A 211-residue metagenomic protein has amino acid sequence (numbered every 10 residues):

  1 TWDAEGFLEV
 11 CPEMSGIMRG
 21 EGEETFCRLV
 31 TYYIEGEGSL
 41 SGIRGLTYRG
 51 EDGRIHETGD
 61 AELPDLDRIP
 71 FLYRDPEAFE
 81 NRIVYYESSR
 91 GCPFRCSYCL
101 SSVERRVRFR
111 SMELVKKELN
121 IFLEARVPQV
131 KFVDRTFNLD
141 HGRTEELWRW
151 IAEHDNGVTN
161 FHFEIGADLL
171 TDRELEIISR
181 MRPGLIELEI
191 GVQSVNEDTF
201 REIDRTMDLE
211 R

Functional and structural regions predicted by a protein language model:
T1-G59: Glycine-rich beta-alpha loop elements in corrinoid/cobalamin-binding modules across cobalamin-dependent enzymes
G22, E62, C92: A generic "binding-loop/recognition-motif" signal
S39-S41, E62, F79, N156: A generic structural signal for short, non-catalytic loop/turn and secondary-structure boundary residues
D60-L66: A short, sequence-level motif marking secondary-structure junctions
D67-R211: Radical SAM [4Fe-4S] cluster-binding motif and immediate context
